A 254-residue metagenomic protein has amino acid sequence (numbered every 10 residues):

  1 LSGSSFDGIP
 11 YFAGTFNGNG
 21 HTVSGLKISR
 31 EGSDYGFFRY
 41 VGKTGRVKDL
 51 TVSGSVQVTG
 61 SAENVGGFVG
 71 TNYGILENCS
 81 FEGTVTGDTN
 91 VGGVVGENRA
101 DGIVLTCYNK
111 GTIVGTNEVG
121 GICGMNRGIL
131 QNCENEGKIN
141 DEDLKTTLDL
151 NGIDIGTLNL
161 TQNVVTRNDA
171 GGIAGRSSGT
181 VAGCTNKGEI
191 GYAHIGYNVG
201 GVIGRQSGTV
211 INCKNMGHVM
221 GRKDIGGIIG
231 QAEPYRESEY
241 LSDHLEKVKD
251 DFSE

Functional and structural regions predicted by a protein language model:
L1-E254: Surface-exposed repetitive/solenoidal architectures
